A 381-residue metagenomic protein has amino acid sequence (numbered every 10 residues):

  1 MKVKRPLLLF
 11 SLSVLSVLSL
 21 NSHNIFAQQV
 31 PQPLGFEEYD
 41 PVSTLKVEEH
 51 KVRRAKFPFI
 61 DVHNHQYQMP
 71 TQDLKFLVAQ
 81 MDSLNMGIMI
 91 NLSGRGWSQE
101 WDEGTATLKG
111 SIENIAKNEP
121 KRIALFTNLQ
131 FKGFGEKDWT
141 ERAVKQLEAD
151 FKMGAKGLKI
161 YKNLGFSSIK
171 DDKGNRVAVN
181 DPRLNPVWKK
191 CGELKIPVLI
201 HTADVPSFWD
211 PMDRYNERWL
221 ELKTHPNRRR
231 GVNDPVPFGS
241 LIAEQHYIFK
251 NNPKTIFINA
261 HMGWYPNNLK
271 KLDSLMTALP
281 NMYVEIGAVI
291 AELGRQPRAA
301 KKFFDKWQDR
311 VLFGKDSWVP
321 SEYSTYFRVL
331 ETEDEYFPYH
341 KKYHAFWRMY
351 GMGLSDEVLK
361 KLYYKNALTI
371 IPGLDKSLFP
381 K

Functional and structural regions predicted by a protein language model:
F10-S22: Bacterial N-terminal signal peptides
Q28-N118, E141: An N-terminally biased module of ancient metal coordination in phosphate/nucleic-acid-related enzymes
Q29-V30, H50, T105-R228: Active-site gating/metal-coordination segments in enzymes
G35-E37, K56, I169, P206-V232 (+2 more regions): Active-site gating loops and adjacent loop-to-helix segments of metal-dependent hydrolytic enzymes
E49-R54, L77-N85, K109-R122, K145-A155 (+4 more regions): Acidic (Asp/Glu)-rich catalytic clusters
I60-N64, I88-N91, I123-T127, L158-I160 (+4 more regions): Hydrophobic faces of well-ordered beta-strands that scaffold small-molecule active sites in alpha/beta enzyme cores
H65-L74, R95-T107, K132-E141, S168 (+4 more regions): Acidic-and-aromatic substrate-binding clefts and catalytic sites of carbohydrate-active enzymes
P70-T71, V78, N233, F238-K381: H/E-rich (His + Asp/Glu) clusters that bind or coordinate divalent metals
